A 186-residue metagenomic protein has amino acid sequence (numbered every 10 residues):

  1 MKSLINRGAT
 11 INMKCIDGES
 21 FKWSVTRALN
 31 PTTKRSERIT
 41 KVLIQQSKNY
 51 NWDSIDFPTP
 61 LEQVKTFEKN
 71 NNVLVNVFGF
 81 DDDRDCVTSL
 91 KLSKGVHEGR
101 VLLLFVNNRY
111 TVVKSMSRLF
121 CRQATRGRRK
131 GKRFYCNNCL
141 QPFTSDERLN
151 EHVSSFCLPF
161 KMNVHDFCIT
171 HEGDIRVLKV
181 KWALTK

Functional and structural regions predicted by a protein language model:
M1-K186: Metal-dependent nucleotidyl/phosphoryl-transfer cores and adjacent nucleic-acid-binding surfaces
